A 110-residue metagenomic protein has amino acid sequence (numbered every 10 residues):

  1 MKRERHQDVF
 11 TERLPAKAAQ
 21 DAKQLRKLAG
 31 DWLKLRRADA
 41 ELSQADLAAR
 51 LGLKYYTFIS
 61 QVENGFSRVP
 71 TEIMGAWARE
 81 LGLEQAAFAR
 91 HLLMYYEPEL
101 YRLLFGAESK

Functional and structural regions predicted by a protein language model:
R3-D39: A short, Lys/Arg-rich alpha-helix, primarily the initiator
R5-D8, P70-F88: DNA major-groove recognition helix of helix-turn-helix/homeodomain DNA-binding modules
G30-R50, A76, E108: Short basic helix-loop element that most often maps to the first helix and adjoining turn of HTH DNA-binding modules
A40, L51-G52, V62, L81: Core residues of bacterial helix-turn-helix
A45, Y56-T57, A86: Key DNA-contact positions within bacterial/archaeal DNA-binding proteins
G52-V69: Recognition helix of helix-turn-helix/homeodomain-like DNA-binding domains that insert into the DNA major groove
V62-E63, I73, L92: DNA major-groove recognition helix of helix-turn-helix
R79, A87-K110: Short, charged recognition helix plus adjacent turn of helix-turn-helix-like nucleic-acid-binding domains
